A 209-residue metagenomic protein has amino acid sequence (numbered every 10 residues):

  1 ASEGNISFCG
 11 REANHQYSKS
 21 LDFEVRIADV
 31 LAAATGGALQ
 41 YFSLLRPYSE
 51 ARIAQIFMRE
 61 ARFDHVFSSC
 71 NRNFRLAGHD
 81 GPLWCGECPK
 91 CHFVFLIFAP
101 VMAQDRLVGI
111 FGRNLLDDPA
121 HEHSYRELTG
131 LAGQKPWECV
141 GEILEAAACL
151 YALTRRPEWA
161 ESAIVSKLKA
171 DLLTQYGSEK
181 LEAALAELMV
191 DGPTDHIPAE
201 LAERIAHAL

Functional and structural regions predicted by a protein language model:
A1-L209: Nucleotide-activated chemistry modules centered on ATP-dependent adenylation/adenylyltransferase
